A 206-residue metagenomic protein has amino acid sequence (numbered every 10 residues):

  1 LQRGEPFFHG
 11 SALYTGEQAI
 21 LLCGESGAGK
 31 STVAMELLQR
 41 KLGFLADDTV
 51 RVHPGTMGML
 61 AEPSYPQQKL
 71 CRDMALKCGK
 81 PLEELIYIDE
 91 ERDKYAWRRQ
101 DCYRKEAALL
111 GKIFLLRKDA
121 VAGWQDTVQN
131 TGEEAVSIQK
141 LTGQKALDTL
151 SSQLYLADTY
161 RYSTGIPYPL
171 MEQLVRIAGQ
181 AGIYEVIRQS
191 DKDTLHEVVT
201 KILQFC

Functional and structural regions predicted by a protein language model:
L1-F7: N-terminal pre-Walker A segment at the start of P-loop NTPase domains
S11-E25, Q39-C206: Glycine-rich, often acidic-flanked micro-motifs that create phosphate/phosphodiester-binding or positioning elements
A28-K30: Conserved glycine(s) of the Walker
V33-A34: Post-Walker A alpha-helix
